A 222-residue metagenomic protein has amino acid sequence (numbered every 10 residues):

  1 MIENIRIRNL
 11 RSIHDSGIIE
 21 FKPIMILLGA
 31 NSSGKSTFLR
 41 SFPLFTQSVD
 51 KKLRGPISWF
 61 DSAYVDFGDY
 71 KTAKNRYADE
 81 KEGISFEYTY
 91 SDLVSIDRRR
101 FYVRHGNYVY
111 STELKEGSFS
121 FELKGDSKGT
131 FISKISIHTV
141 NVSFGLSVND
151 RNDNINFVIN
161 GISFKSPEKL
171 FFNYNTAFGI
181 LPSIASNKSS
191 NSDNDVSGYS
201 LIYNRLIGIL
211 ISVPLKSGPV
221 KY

Functional and structural regions predicted by a protein language model:
M1-Y222: P-loop NTPase switch/coupling surface
